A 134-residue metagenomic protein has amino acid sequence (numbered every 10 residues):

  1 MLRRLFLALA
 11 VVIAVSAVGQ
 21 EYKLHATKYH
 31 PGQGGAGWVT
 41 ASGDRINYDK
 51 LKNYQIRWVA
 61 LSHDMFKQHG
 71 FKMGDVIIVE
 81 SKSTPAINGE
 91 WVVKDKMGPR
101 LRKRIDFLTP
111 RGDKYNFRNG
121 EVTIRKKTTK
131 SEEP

Functional and structural regions predicted by a protein language model:
M1-R4: Positively charged n-region of N-terminal signal peptides that target proteins for export
A10-V18: Hydrophobic h-region of N-terminal signal peptides that target proteins for export in Gram-negative bacteria
V18-P134: Secreted/periplasmic proteins
